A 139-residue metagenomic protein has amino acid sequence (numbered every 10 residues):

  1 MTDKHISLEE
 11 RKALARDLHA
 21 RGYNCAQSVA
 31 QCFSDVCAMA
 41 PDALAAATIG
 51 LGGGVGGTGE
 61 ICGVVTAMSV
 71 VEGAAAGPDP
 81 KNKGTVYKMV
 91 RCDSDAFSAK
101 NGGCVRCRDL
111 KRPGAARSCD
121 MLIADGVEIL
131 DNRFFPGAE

Functional and structural regions predicted by a protein language model:
M1-H19: Polybasic, low-complexity association/targeting segments
T2-H5, F33-I49, A99-C104: Acidic-glycine-rich active-site phosphate/pyrophosphate-binding loop
D3-H5, N82, V86-E139: C-terminal binding/interaction regions
A13-A20, L51-G59, K111-A116: A short glycine/serine-rich beta->alpha loop
C37-A46, E72-M89: Phosphate-handling active-site elements
T58-T66: Conserved phosphate/anionic-ligand binding catalytic regions in large, soluble enzymes, centered on
V65-G73, R91, D120-M121: Mg2+-dependent prenyl diphosphate-binding active-site environment of isoprenoid biosynthetic enzymes
